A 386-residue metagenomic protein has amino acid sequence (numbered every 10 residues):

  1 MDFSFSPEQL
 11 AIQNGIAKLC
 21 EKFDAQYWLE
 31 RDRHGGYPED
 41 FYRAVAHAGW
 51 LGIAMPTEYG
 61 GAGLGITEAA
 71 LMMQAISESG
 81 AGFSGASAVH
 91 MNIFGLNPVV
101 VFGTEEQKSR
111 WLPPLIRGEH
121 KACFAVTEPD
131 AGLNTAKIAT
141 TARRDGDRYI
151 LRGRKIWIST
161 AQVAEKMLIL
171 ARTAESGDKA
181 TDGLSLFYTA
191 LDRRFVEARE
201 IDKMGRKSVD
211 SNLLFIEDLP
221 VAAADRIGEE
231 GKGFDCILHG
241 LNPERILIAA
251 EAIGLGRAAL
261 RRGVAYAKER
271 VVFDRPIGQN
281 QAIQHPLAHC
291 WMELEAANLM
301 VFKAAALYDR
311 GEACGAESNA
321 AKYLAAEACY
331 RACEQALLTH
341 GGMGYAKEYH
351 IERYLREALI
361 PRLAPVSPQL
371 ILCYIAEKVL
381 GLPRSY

Functional and structural regions predicted by a protein language model:
M1-G80, V89, F102-Q107, P114-E119 (+5 more regions): Alpha-helical interface subdomain recognition
G49, M72-S77, A171-R172, T189-R194 (+1 more regions): Short Ser/Thr-interspersed hydrophobic loop/turn segments at strand-loop and sheet-helix junctions that line or gate
N92-F102: Helix-loop "lid/cap" segments that line or gate small-molecule binding pockets
G118-V126, L170: A short, Trp-centered hydrophobic/proline-enriched beta-strand micro-motif
P129-A139: Active-site-adjacent elements of ketosynthase-type condensing enzymes
K137, D192-A222: Flexible, small-/acidic-enriched active-site or ligand-binding loops
R148-R199: A short core secondary-structure module
D218-C236: Long, acidic (Asp/Glu-rich), low-complexity accessory segments flanking structured domains
